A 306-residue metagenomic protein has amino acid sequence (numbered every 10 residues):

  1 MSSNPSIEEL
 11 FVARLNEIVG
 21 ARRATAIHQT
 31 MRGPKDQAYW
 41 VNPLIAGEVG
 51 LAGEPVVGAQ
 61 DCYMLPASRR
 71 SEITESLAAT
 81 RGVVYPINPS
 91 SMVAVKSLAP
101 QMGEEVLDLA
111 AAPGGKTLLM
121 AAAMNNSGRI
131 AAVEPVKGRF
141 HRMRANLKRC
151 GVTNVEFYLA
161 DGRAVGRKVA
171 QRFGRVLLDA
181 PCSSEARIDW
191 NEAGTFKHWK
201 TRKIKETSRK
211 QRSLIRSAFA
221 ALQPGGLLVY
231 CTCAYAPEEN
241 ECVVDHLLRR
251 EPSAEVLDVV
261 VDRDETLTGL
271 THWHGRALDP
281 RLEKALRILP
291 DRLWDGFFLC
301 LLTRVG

Functional and structural regions predicted by a protein language model:
M1-G306: S-adenosylmethionine
